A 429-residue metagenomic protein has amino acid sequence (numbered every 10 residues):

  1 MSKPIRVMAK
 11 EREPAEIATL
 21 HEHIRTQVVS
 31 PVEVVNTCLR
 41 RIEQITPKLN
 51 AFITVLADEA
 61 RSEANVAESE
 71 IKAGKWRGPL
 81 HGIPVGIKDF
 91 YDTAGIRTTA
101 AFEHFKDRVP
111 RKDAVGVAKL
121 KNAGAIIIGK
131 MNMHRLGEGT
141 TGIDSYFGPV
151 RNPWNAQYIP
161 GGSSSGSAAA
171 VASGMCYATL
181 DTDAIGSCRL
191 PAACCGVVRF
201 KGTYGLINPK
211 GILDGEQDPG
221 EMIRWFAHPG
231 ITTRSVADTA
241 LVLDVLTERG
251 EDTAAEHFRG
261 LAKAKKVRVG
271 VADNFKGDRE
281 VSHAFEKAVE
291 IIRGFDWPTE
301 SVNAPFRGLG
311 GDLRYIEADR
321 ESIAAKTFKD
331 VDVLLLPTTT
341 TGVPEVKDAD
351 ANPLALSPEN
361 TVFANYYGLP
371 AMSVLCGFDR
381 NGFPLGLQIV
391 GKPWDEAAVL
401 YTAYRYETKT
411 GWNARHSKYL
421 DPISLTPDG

Functional and structural regions predicted by a protein language model:
M1-E59, G294-D296, R415-G429: An N-terminal boundary/leader segment
T26-Q27, C38, G82, N122 (+3 more regions): Glycine-rich, small-residue loops and helix-cap segments that act as flexible hinges at active-site edges
V28-N36, N65, E280-V302, R314-V331: Acyltransferase
K75-A94, I127-K130, G270, L335-T338: ATP-grasp fold ATP-binding core
P79-G116, I223: Enzymes and membrane/adaptor proteins characterized by extended Gly/Ser/Thr/Asp/Glu-rich, aromatic-dotted
T98-V109, R279, P344-P353: Glycine/threonine-rich flexible loop motifs
K112-L243, N365, P370-C376, N381-Q388: Short glycine/serine-rich loop segments
K201-F285, T410-G429: A short helix-breaking turn/cap at a secondary-structure junction
